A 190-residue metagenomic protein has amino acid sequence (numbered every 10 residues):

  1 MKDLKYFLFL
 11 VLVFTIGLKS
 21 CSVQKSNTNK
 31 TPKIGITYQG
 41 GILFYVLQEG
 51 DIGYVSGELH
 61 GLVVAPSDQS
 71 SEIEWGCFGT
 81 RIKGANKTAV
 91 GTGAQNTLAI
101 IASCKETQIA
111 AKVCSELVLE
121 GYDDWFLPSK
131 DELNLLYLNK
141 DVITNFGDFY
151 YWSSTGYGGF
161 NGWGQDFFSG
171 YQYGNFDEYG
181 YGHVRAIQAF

Functional and structural regions predicted by a protein language model:
M1-D3: N-terminal secretory signal peptides that target proteins for export/translocation
Y6-T15: Sec-dependent N-terminal signal peptides
F7, Q24, G93, L138-N139 (+1 more regions): Alpha-helix initiation/capping motif
I16, C21-G121, E178-F190: Short, compositionally biased
K30-T31, Q48-E49, T107-I109, E116 (+2 more regions): C-terminal, surface-exposed recognition/capping segments
V64, L127-P128: GIY-YIG nuclease signature motif recognition
I73-C77, L127, F146: Non-catalytic, surface-exposed connector residues within folded enzymatic/regulatory domains
